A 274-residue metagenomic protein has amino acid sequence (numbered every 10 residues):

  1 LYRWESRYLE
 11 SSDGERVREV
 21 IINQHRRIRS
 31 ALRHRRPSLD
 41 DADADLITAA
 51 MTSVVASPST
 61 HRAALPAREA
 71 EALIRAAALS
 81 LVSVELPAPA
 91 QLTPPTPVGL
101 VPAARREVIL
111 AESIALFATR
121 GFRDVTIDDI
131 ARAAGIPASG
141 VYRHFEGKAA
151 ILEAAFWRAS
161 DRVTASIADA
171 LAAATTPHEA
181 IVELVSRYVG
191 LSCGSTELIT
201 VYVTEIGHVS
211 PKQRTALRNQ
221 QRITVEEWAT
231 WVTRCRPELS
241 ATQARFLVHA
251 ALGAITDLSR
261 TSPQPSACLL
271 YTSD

Functional and structural regions predicted by a protein language model:
L1, D169-T196: Hydrophobic alpha-helical connector segments
L1-R18, S192-K212, H249-G253, R260: Amphipathic alpha-helical segments used for helix-helix packing
S11-R36, D45-L46, A72-A76, K212-R236 (+1 more regions): Amphipathic alpha-helical packing segments from all-alpha helical-bundle domains
I109, G147-L152: Short amphipathic alpha-helical segment with a characteristic S/N-K-E followed by hydrophobic residues
L116-V125: Short helix/strand-capping hinge loops at secondary-structure junctions that flank key functional elements
F117, D129-R132, V141: Append "Primarily bacterial transcriptional regulators
G135-F145: Short hydrophobic/aromatic patch on the recognition helix
Y271-D274: Conserved small/polar residues in nucleotide/adenosyl-binding loops
